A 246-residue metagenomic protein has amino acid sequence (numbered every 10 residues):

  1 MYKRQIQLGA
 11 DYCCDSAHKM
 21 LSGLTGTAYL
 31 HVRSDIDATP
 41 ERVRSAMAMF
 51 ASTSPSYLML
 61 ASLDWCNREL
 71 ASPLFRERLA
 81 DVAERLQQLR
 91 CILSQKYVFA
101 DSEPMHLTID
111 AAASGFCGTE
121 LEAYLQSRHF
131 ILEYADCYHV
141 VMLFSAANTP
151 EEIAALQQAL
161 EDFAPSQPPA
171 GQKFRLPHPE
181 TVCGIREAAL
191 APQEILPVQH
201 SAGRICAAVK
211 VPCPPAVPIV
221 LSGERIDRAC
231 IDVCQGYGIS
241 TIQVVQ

Functional and structural regions predicted by a protein language model:
K3-V98: Conserved PLP-enzyme active-site core in the AAT-like
L8-A10, T25-G26, H129, P215 (+1 more regions): Short coil/turn connectors at secondary-structure junctions
T39, S45, G236-V244: Charge-dense, low-complexity polyampholytic segments
C91-S222, R228, D232-Y237: Conserved C-terminal alpha-helix-loop-beta "cap" of PLP-dependent enzymes that closes/shapes the active-site mouth
R204, Q243-Q246: Flexible, glycine-rich loop/tail regions that form catalytic "lids" or insertion modules at the edges of active sites
